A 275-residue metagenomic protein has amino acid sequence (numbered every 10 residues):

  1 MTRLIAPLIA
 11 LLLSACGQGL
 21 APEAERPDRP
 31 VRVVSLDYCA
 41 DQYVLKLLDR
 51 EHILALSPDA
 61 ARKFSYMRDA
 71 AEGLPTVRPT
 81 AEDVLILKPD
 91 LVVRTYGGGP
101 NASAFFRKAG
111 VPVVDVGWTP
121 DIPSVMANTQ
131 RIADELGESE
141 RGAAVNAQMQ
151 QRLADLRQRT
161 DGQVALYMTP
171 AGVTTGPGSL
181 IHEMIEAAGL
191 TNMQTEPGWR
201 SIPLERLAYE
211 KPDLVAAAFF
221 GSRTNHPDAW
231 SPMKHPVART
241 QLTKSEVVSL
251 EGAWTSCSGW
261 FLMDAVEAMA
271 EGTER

Functional and structural regions predicted by a protein language model:
M1-A10: Sec-dependent signal peptide recognition, specifically the positively charged N-region followed immediately by
L13-A15: C-terminal motif of bacterial Sec signal peptides marking the signal peptidase cleavage site
G17-L20: Bacterial signal peptide processing site
V31-V44, E140-G189: Basic- and aromatic-lined ligand-binding clefts that recognize polyanionic substrates
R32-G97, N101-A102: A short, structured surface patch at a secondary-structure boundary
P58-F64, A70-G73, T174-P203: Alpha-helical, coiled-coil/dimerization segments enriched in small aliphatic residues
T76, T80-R94, S201-F220: Proline-aspartate-enriched helix->loop->beta-strand connector
P123-D134, A143, T160, F220-R275: Structured C-terminal subdomain patch of bacterial secreted/periplasmic proteins
